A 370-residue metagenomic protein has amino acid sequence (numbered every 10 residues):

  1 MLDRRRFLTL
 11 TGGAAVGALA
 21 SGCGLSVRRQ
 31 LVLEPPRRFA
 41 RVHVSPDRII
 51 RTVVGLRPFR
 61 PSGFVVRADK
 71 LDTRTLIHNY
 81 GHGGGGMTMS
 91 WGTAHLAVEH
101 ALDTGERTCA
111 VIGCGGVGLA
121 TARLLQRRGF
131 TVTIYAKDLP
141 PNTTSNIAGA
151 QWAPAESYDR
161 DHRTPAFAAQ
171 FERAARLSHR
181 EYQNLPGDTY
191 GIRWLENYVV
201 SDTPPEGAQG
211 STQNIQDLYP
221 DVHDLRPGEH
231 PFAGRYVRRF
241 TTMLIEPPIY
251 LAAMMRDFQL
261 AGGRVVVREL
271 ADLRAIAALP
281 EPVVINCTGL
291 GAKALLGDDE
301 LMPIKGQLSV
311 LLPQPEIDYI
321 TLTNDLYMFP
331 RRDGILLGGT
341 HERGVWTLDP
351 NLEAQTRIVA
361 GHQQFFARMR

Functional and structural regions predicted by a protein language model:
M1-T9, V16-E34: N-terminal twin-arginine translocation
L10-A14, L19, V54-T73, S145-I147 (+1 more regions): Flavin (FAD/FMN) cofactor-binding and adjacent substrate-gating region of FAD-dependent oxidoreductase domains
V27-D72, G81, M87-H95, G115-R128 (+3 more regions): Active-site substrate-recognition segment that forms the wall of the catalytic cavity or substrate channel
G85-M89, A166-R176, R238-A253, D349-P350: Short beta-strand to alpha-helix junction loop
L96-R107: A short, basic/flexible loop-to-alpha-helix module at the beginning of a structural domain
R107-G115: Beta1/beta-strand and adjacent pyrophosphate-binding region of the FAD-binding site in flavoprotein oxidoreductases
D138-A174, D221, G228: Glycine-rich active-site loop/strand segments that organize a redox cofactor
E246-P315: Predominantly flavin-linked oxidoreductase catalytic cores and closely associated redox partners
